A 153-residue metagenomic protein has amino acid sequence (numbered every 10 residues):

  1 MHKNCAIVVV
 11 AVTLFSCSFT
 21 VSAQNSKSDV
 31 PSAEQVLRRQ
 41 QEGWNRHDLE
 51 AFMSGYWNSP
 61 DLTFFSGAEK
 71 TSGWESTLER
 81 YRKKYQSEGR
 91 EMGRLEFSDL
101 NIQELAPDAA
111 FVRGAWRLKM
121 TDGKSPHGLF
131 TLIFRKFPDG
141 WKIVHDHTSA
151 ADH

Functional and structural regions predicted by a protein language model:
M1-V9: Bacterial N-terminal signal peptides that target proteins for export
H2, F15-G55: Short, low-complexity N-terminal intrinsically disordered segments enriched in polar/charged residues
K27-P31, L49-D108: A solvent-exposed, acidic/Ser-Thr-rich amphipathic alpha-helical stretch
Q40, Y56, F64-S66, A109-L118 (+1 more regions): Short, well-ordered beta-strand segments in beta-rich or mixed alpha/beta enzyme and ligand-binding folds
Y81-R82, S98-Q103, A115-L118, L129-R135: Hydrophobic/aromatic beta-strand elements that line small-molecule binding cavities or substrate pockets in beta-rich
G89-E91, L118-P126: Short, cysteine-centered beta-strand-loop-beta hairpins and adjacent loop/turn segments enriched in charged/polar
I102-A110, R135-G140: A short, structured loop/turn motif at beta-sheet edges
H127-D152: Short beta-strand edge/turn micro-motifs at domain boundaries
